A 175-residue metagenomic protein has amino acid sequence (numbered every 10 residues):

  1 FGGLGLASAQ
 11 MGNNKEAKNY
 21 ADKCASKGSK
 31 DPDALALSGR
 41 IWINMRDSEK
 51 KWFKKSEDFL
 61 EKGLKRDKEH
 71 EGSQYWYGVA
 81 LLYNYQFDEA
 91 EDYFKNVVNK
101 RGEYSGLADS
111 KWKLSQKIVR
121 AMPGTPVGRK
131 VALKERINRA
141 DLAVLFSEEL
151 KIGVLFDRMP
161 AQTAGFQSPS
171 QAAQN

Functional and structural regions predicted by a protein language model:
G3, Q10, N14-E16, S26-S29 (+4 more regions): N-terminal propeptides
G5-Q10, A21, W42: Long terminal accessory regions outside catalytic cores
